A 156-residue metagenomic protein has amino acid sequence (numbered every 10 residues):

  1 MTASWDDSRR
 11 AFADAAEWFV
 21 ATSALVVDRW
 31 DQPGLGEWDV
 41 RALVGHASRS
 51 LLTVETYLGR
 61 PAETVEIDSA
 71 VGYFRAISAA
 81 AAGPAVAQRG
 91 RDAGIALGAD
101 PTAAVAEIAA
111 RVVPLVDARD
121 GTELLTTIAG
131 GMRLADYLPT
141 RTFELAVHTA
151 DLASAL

Functional and structural regions predicted by a protein language model:
M1-A42: An N-terminal domain-cap segment
M1-S8, L52-V113: Short, helix-capping/interhelical loops that line the mouth of catalytic, cofactor-, or ligand-binding pockets
S8-A15, H46, P101-A104, I108 (+1 more regions): Amphipathic alpha-helix face/heptad-repeat signature
A11, A15-A16, G90, G94 (+2 more regions): Small-side-chain structural scaffolding
A13-A16, V20-S23, L51, A109 (+3 more regions): Hydrophobic faces of stable alpha-helices that mediate helix-helix packing
D14-E17, R75-V86, R119-T122, T126: Membrane-targeting and insertion segments and their boundary/processing signals
V20, A24-Q32, E107-D136: Acidic interhelical loop/turn segments
R29-G72, L124-L156: Short, contiguous alpha-helical
